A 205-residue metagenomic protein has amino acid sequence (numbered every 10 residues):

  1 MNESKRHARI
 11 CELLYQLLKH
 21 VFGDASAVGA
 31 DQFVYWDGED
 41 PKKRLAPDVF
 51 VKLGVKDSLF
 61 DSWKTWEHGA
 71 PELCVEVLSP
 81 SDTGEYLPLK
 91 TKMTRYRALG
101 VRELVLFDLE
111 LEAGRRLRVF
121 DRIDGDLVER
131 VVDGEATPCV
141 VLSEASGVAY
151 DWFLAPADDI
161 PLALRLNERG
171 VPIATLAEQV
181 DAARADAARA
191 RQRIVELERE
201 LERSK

Functional and structural regions predicted by a protein language model:
M1-G29: Charged, glycine-rich intrinsically disordered N-terminal tails and low-complexity linkers that flank
E3, Q16-L17, V34-P47, V51-L99 (+1 more regions): C-terminal interaction segment
V28-G29, V105-D108: A structural signal for short, well-ordered beta-strand segments and their strand-loop junctions that often border
R102: Short acidic/polar active-site loop segments enriched in Thr and Asp
